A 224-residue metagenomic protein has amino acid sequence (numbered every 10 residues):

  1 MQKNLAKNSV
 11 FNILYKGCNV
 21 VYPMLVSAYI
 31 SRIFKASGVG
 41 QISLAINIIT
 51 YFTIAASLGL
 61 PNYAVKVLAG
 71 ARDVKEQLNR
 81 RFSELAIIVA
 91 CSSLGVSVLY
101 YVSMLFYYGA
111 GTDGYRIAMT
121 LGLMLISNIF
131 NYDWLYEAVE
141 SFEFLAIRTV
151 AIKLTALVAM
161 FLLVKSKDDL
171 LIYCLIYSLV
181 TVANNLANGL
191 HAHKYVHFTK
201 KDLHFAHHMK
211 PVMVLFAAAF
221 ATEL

Functional and structural regions predicted by a protein language model:
M1, A64, N131-E143, V164-K165 (+1 more regions): C-terminal transmembrane helix end/exit motif
N4-P61, L157, M213-L224: Signature of the first transmembrane helix
L5-A6, S43, K75-C91, M209: Interfacial transmembrane-helix starts/ends
A6-C18, E76, M119, Y136-F161: Alpha-helical transmembrane segments of multi-pass membrane transporters/permeases
K7-M24, I152, Y173-N188, A192 (+1 more regions): Transmembrane helical elements of multi-pass membrane transporters/channels
L44, G122, I147-K194: Hydrophobic alpha-helical transmembrane segments
Y51, A90, L94, V102-L135 (+2 more regions): Alpha-helical transmembrane segments of multi-pass membrane proteins
S57-D73: Helix-loop junctions and terminal segments of transmembrane helices in multi-pass membrane transport/translocation
